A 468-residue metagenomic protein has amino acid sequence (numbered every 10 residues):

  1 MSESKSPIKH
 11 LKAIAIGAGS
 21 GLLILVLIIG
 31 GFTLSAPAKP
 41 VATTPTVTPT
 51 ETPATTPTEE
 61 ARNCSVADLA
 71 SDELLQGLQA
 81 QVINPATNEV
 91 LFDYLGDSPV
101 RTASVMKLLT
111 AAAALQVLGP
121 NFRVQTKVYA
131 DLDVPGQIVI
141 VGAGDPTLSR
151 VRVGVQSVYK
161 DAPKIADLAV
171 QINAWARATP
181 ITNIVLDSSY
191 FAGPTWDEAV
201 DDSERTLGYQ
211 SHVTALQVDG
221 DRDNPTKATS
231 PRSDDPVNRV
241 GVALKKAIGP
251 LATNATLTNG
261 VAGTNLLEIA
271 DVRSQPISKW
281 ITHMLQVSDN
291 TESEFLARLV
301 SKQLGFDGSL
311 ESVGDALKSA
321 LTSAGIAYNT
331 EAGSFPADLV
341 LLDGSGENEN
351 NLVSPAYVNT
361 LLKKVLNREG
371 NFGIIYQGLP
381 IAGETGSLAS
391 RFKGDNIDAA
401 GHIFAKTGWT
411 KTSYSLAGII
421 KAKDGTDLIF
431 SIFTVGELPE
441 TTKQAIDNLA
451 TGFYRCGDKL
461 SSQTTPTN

Functional and structural regions predicted by a protein language model:
S2-L25: N-terminal export and membrane-targeting signals
A38-R101, P120-N121, L168-A178: Beta-lactamase-like hydrolase cores
Q79-I83, L91-D93, T110, K127-Y129 (+5 more regions): Soluble periplasmic/extracytoplasmic beta-strand elements of cell-envelope proteins
N88, T102-P120, I184, L216 (+3 more regions): Active-site SXXK
L91-D93, S301-N468: Small-residue-rich helix-loop
Q116-L132, T253-N259, F372-Y376: Short, well-structured active-site flanking segments
P146-S203, G208-D223: Polar, glycine-rich mid-to-C-terminal structural blocks that act as macromolecule-binding/assembly scaffolds
H212, R222-I374: A small/polar active-site loop signature that marks catalytic segments
